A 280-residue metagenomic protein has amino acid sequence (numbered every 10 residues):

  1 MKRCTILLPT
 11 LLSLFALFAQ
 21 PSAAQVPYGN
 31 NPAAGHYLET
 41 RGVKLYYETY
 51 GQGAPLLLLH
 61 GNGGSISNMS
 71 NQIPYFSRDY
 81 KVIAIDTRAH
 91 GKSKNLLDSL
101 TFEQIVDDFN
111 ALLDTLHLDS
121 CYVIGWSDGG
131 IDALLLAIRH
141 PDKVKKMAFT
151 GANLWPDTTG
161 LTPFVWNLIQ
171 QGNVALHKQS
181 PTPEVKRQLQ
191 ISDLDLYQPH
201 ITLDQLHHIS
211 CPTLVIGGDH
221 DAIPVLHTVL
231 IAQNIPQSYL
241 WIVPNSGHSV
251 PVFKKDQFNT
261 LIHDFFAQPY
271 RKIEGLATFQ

Functional and structural regions predicted by a protein language model:
R3-L56, D79, A267-Q280: Alpha/beta-hydrolase fold catalytic core
V43-K92: Conserved HGGG/HGGXW glycine-rich cap/lid loop of the alpha/beta-hydrolase fold
A84-I124: Active-site loop/oxyanion-hole signature of alpha/beta-hydrolase fold enzymes
D119-D157: Conserved hydrolase catalytic core segment
L189-Q205: Active-site nucleophile elbow and catalytic-triad environment of alpha/beta-hydrolase enzymes
I209, V215-G217: Short beta-strand/loop motif that positions the catalytic acidic residue of the alpha/beta-hydrolase fold
G217-S246: Conserved loop-alpha-helix segment in the C-terminal half of the alpha/beta-hydrolase fold that carries the catalytic
N245-Q280: Catalytic active-site module of serine/aspartate enzymes centered on a nucleophile-bearing elbow/loop
